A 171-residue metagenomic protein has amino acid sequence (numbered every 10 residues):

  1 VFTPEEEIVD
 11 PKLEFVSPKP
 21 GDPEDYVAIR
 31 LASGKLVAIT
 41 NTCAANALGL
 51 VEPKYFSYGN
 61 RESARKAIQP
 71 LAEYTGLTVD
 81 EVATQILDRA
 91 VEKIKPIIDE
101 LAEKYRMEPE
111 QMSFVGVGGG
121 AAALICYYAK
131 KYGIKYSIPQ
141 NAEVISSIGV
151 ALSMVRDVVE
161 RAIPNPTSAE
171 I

Functional and structural regions predicted by a protein language model:
V1-I171: N-terminally biased helix-coil "hinge/interface" segments that flank
